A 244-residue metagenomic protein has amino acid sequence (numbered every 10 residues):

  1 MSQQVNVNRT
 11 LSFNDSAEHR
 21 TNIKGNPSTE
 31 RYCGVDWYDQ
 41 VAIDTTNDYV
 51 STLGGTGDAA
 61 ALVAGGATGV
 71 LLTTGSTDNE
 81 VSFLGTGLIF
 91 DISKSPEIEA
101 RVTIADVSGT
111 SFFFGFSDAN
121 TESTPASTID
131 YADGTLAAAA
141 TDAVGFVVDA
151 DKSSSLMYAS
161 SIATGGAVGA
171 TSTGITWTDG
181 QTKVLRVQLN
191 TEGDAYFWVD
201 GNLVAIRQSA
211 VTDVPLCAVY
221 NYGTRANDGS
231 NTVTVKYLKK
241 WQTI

Functional and structural regions predicted by a protein language model:
M1-T110, I175, T243: Low-complexity, Ser/Thr/Pro/Gly-rich disordered linker/stalk regions
V5-S12, A210-I244: Ligand-recognition surfaces built from glycine- and aromatic
V41, L185, K236-K240: Extracellular beta-strand elements of beta-rich domains used for carbohydrate recognition/degradation or cell-matrix
L72-S155: Secretory/extracellular carbohydrate-interaction modules and structurally similar beta-sandwich "look-alikes"
I98-A100, G180-N190, A195-F197: Short tryptophan-centered beta-strand motifs in secreted/extracellular beta-sheet-rich domains of glycan-recognition
F113-G115, Y196-W198, K239: Beta-strand signatures of extracellular beta-sandwich domains
A159-V184: Short, aromatic/His-centered strand-loop micro-motif at the edge of beta-sheets
S172, E192, V199-A218: Short, solvent-exposed beta-strand-to-loop segments that form ligand-recognition rims of beta-rich domains
